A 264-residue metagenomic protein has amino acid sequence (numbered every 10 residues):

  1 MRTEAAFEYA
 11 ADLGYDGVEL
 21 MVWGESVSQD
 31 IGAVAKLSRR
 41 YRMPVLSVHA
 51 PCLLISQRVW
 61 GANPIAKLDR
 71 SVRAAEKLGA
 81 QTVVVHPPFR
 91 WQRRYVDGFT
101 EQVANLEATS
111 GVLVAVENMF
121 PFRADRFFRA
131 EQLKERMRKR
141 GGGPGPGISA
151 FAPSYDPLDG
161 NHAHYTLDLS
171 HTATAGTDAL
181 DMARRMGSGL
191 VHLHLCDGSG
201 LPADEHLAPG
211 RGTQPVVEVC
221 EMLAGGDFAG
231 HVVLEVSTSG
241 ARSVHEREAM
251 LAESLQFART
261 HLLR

Functional and structural regions predicted by a protein language model:
M1-A11, R39, D69-Q81, Q92-N105 (+3 more regions): Histidine-acidic metal/acid-base catalytic patches
M1-R2, L53-I65, R90-Q92, H171: Active-site mouth loops of central-metabolism enzymes
E19-M21, L46-P51, V83-H86, A115-M119 (+3 more regions): A cross-family glycoside hydrolase active-site/sugar-binding cleft signature
E19-R40: Glycine-rich, proline-tolerant flexible connector loops at the mouths of alpha/beta enzymes
G24-S26, P51-L54, F89-W91, F120-R123 (+3 more regions): Feature marks short, surface-exposed loop/turn motifs that line or immediately flank catalytic pockets and channel
V27-D30, R58-R70, R93-F99: Glycine-rich anion/phosphate-binding loops
V34-R58, G187-L195: Mobile, glycine- and charge-enriched loop segments and immediately flanking short secondary-structure elements within
